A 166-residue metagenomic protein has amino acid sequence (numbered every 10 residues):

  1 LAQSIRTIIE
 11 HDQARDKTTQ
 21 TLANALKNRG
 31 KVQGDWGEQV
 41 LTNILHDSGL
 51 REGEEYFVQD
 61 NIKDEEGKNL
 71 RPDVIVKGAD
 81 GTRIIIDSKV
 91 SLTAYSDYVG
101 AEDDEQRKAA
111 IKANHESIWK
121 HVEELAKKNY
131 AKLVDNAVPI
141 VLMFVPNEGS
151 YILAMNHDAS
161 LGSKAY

Functional and structural regions predicted by a protein language model:
L1-Y166: Amphipathic, heptad-repeat alpha-helical coiled-coil/stalk segments that mediate oligomerization, tethering
